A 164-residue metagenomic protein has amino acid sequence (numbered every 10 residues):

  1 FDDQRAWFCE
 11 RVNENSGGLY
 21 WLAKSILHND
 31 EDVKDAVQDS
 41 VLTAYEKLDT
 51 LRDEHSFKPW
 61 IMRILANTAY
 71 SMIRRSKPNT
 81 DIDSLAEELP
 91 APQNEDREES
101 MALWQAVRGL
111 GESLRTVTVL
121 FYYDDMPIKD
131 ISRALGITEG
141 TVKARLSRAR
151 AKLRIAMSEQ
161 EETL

Functional and structural regions predicted by a protein language model:
F1-W21, V37, R115: A short, charge-rich alpha-helical start-of-domain segment used by transcription regulators
R11-D30, K47, V107, S158-E159: Amphipathic, Lys/Arg- and hydrophobic-enriched alpha-helical face
S16, Y20, V41, G111 (+2 more regions): C-terminal flanking helix
L19, A23, V33-A44, I64 (+3 more regions): Short, small-hydrophobic-rich alpha-helical interface motif
K24, V41-Y45, H55-P78: Σ70-family region 2.3-2.4 aromatic/basic alpha-helix that recognizes the −10 promoter and nucleates DNA melting
A66, Y70, L135-E159: DNA-recognition helix of helix-turn-helix
S71, P78-V107, P127, E162-T163: Internal acidic/polar
V117-F121: A short pre-motif secondary-structure segment
